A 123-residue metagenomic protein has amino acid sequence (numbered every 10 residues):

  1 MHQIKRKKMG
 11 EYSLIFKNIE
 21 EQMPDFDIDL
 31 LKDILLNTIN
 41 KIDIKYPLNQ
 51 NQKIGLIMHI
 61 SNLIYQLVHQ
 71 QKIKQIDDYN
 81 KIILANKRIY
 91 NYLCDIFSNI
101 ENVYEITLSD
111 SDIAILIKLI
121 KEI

Functional and structural regions predicted by a protein language model:
M1-I123: A cross-family "folded-core" feature that marks the main globular domain of proteins
